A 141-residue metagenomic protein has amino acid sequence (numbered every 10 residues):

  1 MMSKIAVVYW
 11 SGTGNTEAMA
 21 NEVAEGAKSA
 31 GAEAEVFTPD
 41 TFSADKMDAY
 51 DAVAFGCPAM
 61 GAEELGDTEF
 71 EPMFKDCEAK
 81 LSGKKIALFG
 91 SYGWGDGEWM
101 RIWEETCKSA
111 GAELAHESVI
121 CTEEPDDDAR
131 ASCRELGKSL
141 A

Functional and structural regions predicted by a protein language model:
S3-I5, N15-A18, E22-P39, A49-A141: FMN-binding flavodoxin-like domain, especially the glycine-rich phosphate-binding loop
Y9-T13: Aromatic-flanked redox-active Cys/Sec active sites in thiol-based oxidoreductases, especially the WC-centered
S43: N-terminal helical hairpins
